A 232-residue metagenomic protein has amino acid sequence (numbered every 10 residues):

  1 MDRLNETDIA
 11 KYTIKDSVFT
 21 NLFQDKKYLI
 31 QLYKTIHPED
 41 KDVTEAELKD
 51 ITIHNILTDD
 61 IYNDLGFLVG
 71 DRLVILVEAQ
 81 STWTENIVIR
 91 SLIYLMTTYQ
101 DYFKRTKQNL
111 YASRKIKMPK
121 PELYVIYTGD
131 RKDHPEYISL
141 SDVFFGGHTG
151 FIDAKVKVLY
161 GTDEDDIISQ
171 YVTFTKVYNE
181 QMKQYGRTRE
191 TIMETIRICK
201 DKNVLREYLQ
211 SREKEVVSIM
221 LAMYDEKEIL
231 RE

Functional and structural regions predicted by a protein language model:
M1-E232: Elongated, amphipathic alpha-helical interaction scaffolds
